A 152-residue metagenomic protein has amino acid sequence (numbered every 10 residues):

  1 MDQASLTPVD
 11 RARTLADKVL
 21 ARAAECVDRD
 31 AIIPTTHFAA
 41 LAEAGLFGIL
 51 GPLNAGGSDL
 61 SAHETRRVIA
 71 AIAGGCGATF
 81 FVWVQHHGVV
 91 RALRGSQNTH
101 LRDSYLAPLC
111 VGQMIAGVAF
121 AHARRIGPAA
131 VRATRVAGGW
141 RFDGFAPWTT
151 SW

Functional and structural regions predicted by a protein language model:
M1-R67: Alpha-helical interface subdomain recognition
A24-D28, G77-F80, L101, G117: Residue-level signal for secondary-structure boundary elements
V27, L41, I72, P108-L109: A generic structural signal for nonpolar/aromatic side chains embedded in well-ordered alpha-helices
R29, T35, Q85, F120-H122 (+1 more regions): Generic structural "secondary-structure junction" signal
A39, R91-R94, I126-V131: Short, solvent-exposed polar/charged micro-motifs at secondary-structure junctions
F47-D103, A107: Internal helix-loop-helix
S58, L101-W152: Glycine-rich, Trp-frequent "lid" loop and neighboring beta-strands that shape and gate the flavin cofactor pocket
